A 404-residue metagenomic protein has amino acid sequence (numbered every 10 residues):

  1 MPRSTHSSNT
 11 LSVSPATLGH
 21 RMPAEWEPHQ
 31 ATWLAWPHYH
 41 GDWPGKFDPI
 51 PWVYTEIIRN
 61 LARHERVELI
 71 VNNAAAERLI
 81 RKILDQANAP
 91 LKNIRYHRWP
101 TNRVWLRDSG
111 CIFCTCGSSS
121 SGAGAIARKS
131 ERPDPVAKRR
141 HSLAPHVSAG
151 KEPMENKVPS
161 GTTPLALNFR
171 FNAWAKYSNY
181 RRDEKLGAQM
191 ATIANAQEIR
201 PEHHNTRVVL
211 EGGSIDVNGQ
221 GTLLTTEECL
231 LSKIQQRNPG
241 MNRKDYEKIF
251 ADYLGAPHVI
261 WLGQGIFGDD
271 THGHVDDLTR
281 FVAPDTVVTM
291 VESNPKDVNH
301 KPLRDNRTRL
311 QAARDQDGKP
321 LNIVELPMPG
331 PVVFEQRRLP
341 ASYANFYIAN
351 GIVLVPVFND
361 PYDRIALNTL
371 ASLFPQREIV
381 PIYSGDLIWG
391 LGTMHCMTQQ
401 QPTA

Functional and structural regions predicted by a protein language model:
M1-S12, C116-T163: Intrinsic disorder/low-complexity segments
P2-S118, S160-A404: The feature marks the mature, well-folded catalytic cores of soluble enzymes
